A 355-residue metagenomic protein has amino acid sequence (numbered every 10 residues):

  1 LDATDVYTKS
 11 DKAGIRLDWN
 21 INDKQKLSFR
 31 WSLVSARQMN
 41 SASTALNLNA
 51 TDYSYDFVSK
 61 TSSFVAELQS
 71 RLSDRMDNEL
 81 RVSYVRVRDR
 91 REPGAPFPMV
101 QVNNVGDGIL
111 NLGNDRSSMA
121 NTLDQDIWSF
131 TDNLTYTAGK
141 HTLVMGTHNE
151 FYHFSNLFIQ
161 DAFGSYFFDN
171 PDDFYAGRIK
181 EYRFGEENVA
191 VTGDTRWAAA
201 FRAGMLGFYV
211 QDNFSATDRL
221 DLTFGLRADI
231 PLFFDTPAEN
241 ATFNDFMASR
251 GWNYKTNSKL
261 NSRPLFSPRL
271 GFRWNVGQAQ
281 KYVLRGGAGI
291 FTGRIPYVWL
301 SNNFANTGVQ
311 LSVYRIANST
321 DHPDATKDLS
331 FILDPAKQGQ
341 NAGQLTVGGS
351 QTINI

Functional and structural regions predicted by a protein language model:
D2-K9, A190-V191, L345-I355: Alpha-helix-centered segments that form part of catalytic cores
V6-Q211, A248-W252: Replace "related TpsB outer-membrane translocases also match" with "some related outer-membrane beta-barrels such as
D11, N22-K24, S35, S73-R75 (+7 more regions): Short coil turns and loop connectors of transmembrane beta-barrels in diderm outer membranes and organellar homologs
W31-S35, F184, A228-F233, N240 (+1 more regions): Glycine-rich, acidic and aromatic/proline-enriched surface loops and short helix-turn segments that act as binding
V85, H148, R227, G287-F291: Short loop/turn motifs enriched for small/polar and acidic residues
L206-V210, L220-D235, F266-P268, F272: Extended, hydrophobic alpha-helical segments in both membrane/secreted and soluble proteins
F214-S215, A288: Charged/polar positions on well-ordered alpha helices
A238-S267, G271-I355: Solvent-exposed loop/turn elements at secondary-structure boundaries
